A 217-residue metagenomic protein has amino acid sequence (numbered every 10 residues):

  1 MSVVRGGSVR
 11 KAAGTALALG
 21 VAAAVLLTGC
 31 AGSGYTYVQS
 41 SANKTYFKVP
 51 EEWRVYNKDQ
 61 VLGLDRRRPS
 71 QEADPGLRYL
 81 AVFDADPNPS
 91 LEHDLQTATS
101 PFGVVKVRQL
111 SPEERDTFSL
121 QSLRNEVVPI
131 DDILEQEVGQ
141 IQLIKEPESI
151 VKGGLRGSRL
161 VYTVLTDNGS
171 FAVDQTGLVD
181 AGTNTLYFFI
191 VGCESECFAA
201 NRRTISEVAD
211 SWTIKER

Functional and structural regions predicted by a protein language model:
S2-L19: Bacterial N-terminal signal peptides that target proteins for export
L26-G29: C-terminal motif of bacterial Sec signal peptides marking the signal peptidase cleavage site
A31-G34: Bacterial signal peptide processing site
Y37-Q60, G76-V82: Post-signal peptide N-terminal segment of mature Sec-exported envelope proteins
K44, T117, Q121-R124, S195 (+1 more regions): Soluble non-cytosolic domains of exported or imported proteins
W53, D131, N184-R217: Surface-exposed amphipathic alpha-helical segments
R54, I150, V164-D167, C193-C197: Solvent-exposed loop/turn segments at secondary-structure junctions within structured extracellular/periplasmic domains
D59-A181, L186: Conserved polar/disulfide-associated segments of primarily extracytoplasmic proteins
